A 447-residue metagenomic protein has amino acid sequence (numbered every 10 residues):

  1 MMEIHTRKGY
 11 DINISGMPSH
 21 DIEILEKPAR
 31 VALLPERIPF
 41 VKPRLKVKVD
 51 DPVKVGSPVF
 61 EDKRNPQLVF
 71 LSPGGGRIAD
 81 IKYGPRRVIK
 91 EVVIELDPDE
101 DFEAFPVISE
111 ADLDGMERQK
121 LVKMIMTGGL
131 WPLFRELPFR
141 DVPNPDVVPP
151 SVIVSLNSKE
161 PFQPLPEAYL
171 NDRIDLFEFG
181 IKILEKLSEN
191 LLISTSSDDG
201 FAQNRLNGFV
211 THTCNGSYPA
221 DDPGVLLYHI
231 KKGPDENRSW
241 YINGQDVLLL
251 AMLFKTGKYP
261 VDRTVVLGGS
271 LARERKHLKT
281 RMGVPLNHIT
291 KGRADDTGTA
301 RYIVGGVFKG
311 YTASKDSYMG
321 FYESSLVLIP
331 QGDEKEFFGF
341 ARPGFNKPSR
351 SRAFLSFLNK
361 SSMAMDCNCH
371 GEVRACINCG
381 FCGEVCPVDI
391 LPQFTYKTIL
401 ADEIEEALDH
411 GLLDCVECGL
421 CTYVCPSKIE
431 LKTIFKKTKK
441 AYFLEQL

Functional and structural regions predicted by a protein language model:
M1-K46: N-terminal, Lys/Arg-enriched amphipathic/low-complexity engagement segments that precede the first folded domain
R30-P35, G75-R77, I81: Translation machinery proteins
A32-V41, N359-G380, I399-E417: Ferredoxin-like iron-sulfur electron-transfer modules
V47-E61, A79-D80, L420: Short, well-structured beta-strand-loop connectors
P52, P58, G75-R77, P285 (+1 more regions): Residue-level marker of beta-strand positions
Q67-G75: Short coil-to-beta-strand transition motifs
L68, K82-H288, G292-P343, K347-S351 (+6 more regions): Buried, small/hydrophobic-residue-enriched core segments of structured protein domains
S349-K360: Metal/cofactor-centered catalytic core regions of large enzymes
